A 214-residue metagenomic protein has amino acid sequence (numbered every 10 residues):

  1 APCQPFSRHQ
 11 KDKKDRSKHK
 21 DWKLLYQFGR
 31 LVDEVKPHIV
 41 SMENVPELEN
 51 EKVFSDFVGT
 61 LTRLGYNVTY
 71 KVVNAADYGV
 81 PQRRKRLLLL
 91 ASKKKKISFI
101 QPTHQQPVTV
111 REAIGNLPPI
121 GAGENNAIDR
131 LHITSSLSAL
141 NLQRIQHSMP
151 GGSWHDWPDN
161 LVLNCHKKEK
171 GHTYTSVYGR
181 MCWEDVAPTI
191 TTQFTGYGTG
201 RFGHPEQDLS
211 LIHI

Functional and structural regions predicted by a protein language model:
A1-Q10, V40-V45, L89-K93, I190: Conserved proline-anchored active-site loop of SAM-dependent methyltransferases that bridges a beta-strand
P2-H38: SAM-dependent methyltransferase catalytic-core segment centered on the flexible catalytic loop and adjoining short
C3-R8, L48-E51, G79-P81, I97-F99 (+1 more regions): Short catalytic/ligand-binding loop motif for oxyanion handling, primarily in non-cytosolic enzymes, centered on
H9-K14, F54-F57, P205: Short, glycine/charged-enriched secondary-structure capping and boundary segments
K23-Q82, L88-L90: Conserved Class I SAM-dependent methyltransferase catalytic core
V73, I114, I190-T191: Bulky hydrophobic/aromatic "packing anchor" residues in well-ordered structure
V80-L131: Flexible, glycine-/basic-rich loop-and-beta segments that form/coincide with the SAM-dependent methyltransferase
S136-I212: C-terminal target-recognition/interaction regions appended to catalytic cores
